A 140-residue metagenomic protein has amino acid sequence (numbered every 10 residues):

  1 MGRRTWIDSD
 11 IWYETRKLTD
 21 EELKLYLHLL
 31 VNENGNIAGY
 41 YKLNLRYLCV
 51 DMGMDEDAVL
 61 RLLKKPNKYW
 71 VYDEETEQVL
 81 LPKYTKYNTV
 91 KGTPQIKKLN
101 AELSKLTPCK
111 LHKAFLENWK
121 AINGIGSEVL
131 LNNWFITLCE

Functional and structural regions predicted by a protein language model:
M1-E75, L80, T85-V129, N133-L138: Positively charged, structured surface patches that bind polyanionic biopolymers
